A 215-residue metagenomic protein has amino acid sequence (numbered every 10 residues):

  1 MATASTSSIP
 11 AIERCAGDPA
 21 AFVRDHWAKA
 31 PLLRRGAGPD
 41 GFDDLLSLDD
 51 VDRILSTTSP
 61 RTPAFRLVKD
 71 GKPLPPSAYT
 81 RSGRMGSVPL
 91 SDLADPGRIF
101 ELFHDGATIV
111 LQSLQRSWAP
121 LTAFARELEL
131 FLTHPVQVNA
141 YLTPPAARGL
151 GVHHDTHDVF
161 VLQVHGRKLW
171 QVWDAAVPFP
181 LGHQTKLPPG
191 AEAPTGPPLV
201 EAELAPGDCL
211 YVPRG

Functional and structural regions predicted by a protein language model:
A2-D25, D40-D208: Active-site region of the double-stranded beta-helix
A28-A30: Non-catalytic, conserved peripheral segments adjacent to functional cores
